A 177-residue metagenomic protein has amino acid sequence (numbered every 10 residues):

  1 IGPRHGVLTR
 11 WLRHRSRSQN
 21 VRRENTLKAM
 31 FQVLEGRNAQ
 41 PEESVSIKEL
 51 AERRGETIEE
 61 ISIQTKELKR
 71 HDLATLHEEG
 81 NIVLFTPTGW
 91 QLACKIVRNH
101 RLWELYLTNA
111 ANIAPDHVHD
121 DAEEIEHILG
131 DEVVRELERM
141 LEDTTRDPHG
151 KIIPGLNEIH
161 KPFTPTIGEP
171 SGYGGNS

Functional and structural regions predicted by a protein language model:
I1-A29, D131-P154: Membrane-interfacial segments at transmembrane helix termini in multi-pass membrane proteins
R15-E56: Short amphipathic alpha-helical interface segments
A39-F163, Y173-G175: Structured cytosolic domains appended to multi-pass membrane proteins
